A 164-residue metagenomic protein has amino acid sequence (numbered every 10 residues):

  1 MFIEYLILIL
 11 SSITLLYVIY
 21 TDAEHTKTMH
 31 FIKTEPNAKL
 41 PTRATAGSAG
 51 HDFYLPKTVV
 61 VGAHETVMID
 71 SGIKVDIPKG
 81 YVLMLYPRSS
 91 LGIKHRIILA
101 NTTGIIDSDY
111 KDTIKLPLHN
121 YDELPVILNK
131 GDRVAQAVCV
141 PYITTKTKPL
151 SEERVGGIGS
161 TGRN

Functional and structural regions predicted by a protein language model:
F2-N164: DUTPase catalytic domain/fold
